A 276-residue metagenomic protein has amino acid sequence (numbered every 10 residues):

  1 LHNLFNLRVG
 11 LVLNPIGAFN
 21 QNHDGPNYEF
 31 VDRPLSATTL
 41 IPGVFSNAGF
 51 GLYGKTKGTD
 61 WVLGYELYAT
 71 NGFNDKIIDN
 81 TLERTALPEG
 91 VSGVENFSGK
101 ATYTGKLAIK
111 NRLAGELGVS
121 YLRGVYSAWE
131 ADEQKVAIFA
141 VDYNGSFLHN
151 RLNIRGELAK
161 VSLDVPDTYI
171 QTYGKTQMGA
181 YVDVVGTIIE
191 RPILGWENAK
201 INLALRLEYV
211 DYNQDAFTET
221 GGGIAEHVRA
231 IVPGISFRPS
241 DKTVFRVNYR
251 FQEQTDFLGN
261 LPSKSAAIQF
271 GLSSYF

Functional and structural regions predicted by a protein language model:
L1-D75, G99-Y103, A108-E116, Y181-L194 (+1 more regions): Outer membrane beta-barrel
N22-D24, L35-P42, D79-L82, N96 (+2 more regions): Extracellular/periplasm-exposed beta-strand and loop segments of Gram-negative cell-envelope proteins, dominated by
Y28-E29, L40, A114-F276: Outer-membrane beta-barrel pore domains
D32-R33, L87-P88, H227: General secondary-structure edge motif
L67, R84, T220-G221: Short intrinsically disordered coil segments
D75-W129: Loop-centered beta-sheet repeat module
